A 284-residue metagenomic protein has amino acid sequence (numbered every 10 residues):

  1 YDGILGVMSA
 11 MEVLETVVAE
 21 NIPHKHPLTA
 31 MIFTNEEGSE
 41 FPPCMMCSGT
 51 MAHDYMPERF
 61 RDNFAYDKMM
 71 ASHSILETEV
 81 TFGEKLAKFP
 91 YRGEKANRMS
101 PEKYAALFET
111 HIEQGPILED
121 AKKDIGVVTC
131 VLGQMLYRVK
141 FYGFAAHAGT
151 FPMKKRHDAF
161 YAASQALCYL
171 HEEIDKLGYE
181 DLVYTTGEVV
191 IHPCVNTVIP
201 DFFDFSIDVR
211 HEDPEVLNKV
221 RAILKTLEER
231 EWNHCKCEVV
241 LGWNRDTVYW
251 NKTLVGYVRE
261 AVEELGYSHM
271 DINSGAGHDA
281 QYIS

Functional and structural regions predicted by a protein language model:
Y1-D2, A10, R138, H147: Catalytic-core environment of secreted peptidases
I4-E12, Y161-Q165: Short amphipathic alpha-helical face segments that pack within enzyme cores and frequently flank/anchor catalytic
M11-P27: Flexible, small-residue-rich helix->loop connector segments that border functional cores
K25-T34, L182-E188, E238-G242: Beta-strand segments within the central parallel beta-sheet cores of soluble alpha/beta enzyme folds
N35-E36, E40-E215: Midchain, well-structured core segments that form catalytic/ion-binding scaffolds
I174-V183, E231-K236, V262-S268: Short secondary-structure junctions
K219-E228: Short amphipathic alpha-helices in soluble, non-transmembrane regions that often serve as interface/regulatory elements
V240-S284: An extended, acidic, His-containing surface patch that forms the Zn2+-binding/catalytic region of metallohydrolases
